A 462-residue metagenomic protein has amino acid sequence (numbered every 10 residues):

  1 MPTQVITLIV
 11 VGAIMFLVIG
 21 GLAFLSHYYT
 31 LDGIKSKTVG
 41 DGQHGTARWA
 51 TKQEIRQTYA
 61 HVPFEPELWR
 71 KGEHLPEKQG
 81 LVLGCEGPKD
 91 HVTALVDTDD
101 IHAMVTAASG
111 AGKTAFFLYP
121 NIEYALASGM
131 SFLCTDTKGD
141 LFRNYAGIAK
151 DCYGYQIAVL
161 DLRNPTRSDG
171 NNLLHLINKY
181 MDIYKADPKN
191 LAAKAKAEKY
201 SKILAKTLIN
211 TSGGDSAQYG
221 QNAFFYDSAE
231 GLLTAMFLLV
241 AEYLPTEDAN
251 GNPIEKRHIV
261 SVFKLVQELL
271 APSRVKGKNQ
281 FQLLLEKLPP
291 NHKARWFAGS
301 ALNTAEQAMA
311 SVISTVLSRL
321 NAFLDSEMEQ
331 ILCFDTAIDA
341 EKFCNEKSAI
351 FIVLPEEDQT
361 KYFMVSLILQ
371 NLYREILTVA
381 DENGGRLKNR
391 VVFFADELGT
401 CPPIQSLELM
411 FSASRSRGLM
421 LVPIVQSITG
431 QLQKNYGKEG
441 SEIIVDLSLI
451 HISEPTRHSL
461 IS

Functional and structural regions predicted by a protein language model:
M1-A111, A115-E123, S128, T166 (+1 more regions): Basic- and hydrophobic-enriched, low-structure N-terminal and domain-boundary segments that flank ATP-binding catalytic
V39-A50, I428-S453, R457, S462: C-terminal regions of RecA-like/P-loop NTPase motor modules
V82-D90, A94-L419, Y436, I450-R457 (+1 more regions): P-loop NTPase motor domains
T137, Q426-S427: Conserved H-loop
